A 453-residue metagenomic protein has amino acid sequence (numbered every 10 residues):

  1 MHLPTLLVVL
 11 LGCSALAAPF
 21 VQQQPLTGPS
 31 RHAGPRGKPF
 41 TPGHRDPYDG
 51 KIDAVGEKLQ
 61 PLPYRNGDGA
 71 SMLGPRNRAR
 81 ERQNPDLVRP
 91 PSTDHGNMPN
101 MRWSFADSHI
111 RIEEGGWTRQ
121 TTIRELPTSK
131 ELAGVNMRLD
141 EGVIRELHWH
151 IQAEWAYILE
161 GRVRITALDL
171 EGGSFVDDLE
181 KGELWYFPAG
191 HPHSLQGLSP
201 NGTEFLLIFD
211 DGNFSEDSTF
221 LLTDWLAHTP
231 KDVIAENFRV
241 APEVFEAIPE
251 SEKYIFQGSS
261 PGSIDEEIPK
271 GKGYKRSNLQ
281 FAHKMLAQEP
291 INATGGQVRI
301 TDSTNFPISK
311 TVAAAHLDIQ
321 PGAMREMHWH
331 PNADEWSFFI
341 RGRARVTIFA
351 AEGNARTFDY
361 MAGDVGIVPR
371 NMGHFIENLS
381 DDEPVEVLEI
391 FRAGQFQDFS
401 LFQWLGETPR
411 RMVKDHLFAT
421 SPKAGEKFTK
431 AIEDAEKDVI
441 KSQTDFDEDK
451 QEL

Functional and structural regions predicted by a protein language model:
M1-V21: Fungal secretory targeting signals
A18-A133, V233-H316, Q320, E326 (+1 more regions): A short, N-terminal "cap"/entry segment at the start of jelly-roll beta-barrel domains of the cupin/DSBH fold
P19-Q23, E180-K181, Y186-E216, D334 (+2 more regions): Ligand-binding loop in jelly-roll beta-barrel domains
S129, L139, W155, D169-G190 (+3 more regions): Short acidic-glycine-tyrosine-enriched beta hairpin
L139, I158-I165, G182-F187, L195 (+6 more regions): Structural signal for hydrophobic/aromatic residues that build the beta-strand cores of folded beta-sheet domains
E141-I144, W149-E171, P321-M324, W329-E352 (+1 more regions): Glycine- and acidic-residue-biased ligand/ion/polar-headgroup-sensing regions
L147-W149, T166-L168, F175-V176, L207 (+7 more regions): Intrinsically disordered, low-complexity regions enriched in proline, serine, glycine and charged residues
G202-P261, P384-K441: Active-site-adjacent segment of 2-oxoglutarate/Fe(II) JmjC oxygenases
